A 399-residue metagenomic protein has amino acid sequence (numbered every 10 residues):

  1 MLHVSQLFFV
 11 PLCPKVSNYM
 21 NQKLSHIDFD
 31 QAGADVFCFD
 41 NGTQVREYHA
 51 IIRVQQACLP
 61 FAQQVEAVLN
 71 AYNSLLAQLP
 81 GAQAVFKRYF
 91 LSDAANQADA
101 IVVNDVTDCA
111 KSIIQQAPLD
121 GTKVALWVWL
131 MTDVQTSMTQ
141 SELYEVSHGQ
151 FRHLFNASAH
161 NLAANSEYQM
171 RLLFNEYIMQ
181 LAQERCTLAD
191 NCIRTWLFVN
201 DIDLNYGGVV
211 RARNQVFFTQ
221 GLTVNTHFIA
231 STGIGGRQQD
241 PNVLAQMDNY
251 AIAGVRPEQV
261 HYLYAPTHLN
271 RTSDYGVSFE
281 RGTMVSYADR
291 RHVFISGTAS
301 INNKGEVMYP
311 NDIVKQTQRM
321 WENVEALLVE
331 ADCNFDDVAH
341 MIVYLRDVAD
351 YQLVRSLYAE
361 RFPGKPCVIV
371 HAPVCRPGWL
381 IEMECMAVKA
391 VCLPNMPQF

Functional and structural regions predicted by a protein language model:
F8, K15-A339, L345-F399: N-terminal presequence-like segments and the immediate start of the first folded domain
